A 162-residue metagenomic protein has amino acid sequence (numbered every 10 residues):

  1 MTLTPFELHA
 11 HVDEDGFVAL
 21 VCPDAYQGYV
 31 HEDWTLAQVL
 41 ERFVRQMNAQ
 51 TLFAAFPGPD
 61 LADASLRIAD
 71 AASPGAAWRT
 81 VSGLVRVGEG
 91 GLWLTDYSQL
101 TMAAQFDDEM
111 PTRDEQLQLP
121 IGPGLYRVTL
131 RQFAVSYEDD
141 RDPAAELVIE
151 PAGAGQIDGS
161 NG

Functional and structural regions predicted by a protein language model:
M1-G88, Y137-G162: Primarily secretory-pathway and cell-envelope proteins
A76-D114: Extended, solvent-exposed segments with strong compositional bias
L92, Y126, L147: A broad, low-specificity signal marking well-ordered, structured residues that form hydrophobic/aromatic
Y97, R131-F133: Surface loops and adjacent helix of pleckstrin homology
M102-A103, S136-E138: Eukaryotic short linear interaction motifs
P111, P120-G122, R141: A generic structural micro-feature
I121-R131: A glycine-anchored, Pro-Gly-centered beta-turn/N-cap motif
